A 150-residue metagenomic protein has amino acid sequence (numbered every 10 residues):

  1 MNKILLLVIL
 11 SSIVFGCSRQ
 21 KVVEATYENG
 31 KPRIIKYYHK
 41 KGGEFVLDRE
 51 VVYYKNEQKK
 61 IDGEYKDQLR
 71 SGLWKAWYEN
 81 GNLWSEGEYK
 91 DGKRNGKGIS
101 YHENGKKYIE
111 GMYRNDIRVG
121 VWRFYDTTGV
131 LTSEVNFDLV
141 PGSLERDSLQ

Functional and structural regions predicted by a protein language model:
I4-I13: Sec-dependent N-terminal signal peptides
C17-Y78, N82-K90, R94-Y101, K106-R114 (+2 more regions): Periodic aromatic/glycine/histidine/acidic cluster detector with a strong bias toward beta-strand repeat architectures
